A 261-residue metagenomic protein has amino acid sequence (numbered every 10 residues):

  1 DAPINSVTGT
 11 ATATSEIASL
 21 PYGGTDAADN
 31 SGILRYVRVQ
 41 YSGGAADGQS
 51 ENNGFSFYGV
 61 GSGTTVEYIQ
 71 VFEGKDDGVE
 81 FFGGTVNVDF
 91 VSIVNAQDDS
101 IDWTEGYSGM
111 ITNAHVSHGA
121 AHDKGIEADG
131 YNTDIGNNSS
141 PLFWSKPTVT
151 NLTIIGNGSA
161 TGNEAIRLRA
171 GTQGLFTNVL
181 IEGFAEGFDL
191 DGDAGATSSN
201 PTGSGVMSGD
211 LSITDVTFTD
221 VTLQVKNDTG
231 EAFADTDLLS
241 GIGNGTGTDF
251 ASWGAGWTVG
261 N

Functional and structural regions predicted by a protein language model:
D1-D76, E80-Q97, D102-N261: Extracellular beta-rich repeat passengers
